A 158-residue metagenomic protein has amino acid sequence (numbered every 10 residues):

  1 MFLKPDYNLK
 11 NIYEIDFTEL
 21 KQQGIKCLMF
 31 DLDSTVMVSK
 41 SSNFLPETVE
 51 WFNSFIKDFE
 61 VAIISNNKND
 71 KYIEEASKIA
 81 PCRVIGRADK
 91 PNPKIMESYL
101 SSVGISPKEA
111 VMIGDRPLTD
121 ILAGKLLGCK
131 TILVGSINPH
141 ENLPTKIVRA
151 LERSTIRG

Functional and structural regions predicted by a protein language model:
F2-F30, M37, S41-S42, P46-E60 (+3 more regions): Asp-based, Mg2+/Mn2+-dependent phosphohydrolase catalytic module
